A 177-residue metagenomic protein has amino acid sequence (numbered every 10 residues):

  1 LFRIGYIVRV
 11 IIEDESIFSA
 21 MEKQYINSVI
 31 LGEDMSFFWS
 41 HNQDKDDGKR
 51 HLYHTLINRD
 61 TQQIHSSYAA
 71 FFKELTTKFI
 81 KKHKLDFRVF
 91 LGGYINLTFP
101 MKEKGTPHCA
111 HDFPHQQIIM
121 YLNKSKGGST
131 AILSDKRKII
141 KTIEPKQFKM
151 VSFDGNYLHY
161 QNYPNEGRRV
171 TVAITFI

Functional and structural regions predicted by a protein language model:
F2-R88, T98: Non-heme Fe(II)/2-oxoglutarate
R59-H65, A69-I177: Catalytic core of non-heme Fe(II) oxygenases with the double-stranded beta-helix
